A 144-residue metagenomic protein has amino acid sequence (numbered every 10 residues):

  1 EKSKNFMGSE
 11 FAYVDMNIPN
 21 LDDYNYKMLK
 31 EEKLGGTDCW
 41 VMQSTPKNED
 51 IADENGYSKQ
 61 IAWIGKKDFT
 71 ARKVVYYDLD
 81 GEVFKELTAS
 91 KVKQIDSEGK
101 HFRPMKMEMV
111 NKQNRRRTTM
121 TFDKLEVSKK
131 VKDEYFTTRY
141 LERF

Functional and structural regions predicted by a protein language model:
S3-P19, G35-Y135: Gly/Pro-enriched, hydrophobic low-complexity segments that function as extracytoplasmic propeptides/linkers
D15, L29-K30: Beta-strand-rich interaction surfaces with strong enrichment in secreted/lumenal proteins
Y24-N25: Ribonuclease/tRNase effector modules and their secretory precursors
R143-F144: Short, solvent-exposed mixed-charge patches
